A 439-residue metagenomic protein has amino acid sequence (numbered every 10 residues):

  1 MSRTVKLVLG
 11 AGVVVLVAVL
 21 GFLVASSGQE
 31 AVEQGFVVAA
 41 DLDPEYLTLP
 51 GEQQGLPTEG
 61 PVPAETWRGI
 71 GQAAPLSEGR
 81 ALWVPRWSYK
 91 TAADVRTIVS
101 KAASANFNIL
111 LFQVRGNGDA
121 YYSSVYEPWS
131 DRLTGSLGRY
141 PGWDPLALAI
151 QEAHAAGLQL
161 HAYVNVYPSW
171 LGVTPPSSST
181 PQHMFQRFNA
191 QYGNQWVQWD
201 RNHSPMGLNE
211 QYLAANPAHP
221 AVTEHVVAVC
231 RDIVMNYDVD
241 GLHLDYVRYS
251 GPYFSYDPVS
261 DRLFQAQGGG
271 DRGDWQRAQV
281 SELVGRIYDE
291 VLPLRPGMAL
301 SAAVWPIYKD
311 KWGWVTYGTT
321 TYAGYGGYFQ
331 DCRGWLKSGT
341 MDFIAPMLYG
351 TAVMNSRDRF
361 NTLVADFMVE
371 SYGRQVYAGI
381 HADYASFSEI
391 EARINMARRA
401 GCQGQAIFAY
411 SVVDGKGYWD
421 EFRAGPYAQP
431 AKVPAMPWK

Functional and structural regions predicted by a protein language model:
Q72-A81, W87-Y89, A162, Y167-D232 (+1 more regions): Active-site-adjacent "subsite" loops/lids of carbohydrate-active enzymes
S88-A105, R132-A156, H225, A278-D289: Aromatic- and glycine-enriched glycan-recognition loops and surfaces that form the carbohydrate-binding subsites
D94-A120, N236-G241, G334, S338-I344 (+1 more regions): Catalytic domains of carbohydrate-active enzymes, especially glycoside hydrolases
A105-P141: Aromatic-lined carbohydrate-binding/catalytic grooves of carbohydrate-active enzymes
F107-V114, D144-M206, H243-Y246, V284-A299: Glycine-rich, aromatic-flanked loop segments that form ligand/cofactor-binding clefts across common enzyme folds
Y122-T134, P168-L208, V247-G268, G313-Y322: Aromatic- and acidic-residue-enriched segments that line the glycan-binding/catalytic groove of carbohydrate-active
Q159-Y167, L171, H243-S250, D274-Y328 (+1 more regions): Aromatic-lined carbohydrate-recognition surfaces of secreted/lumenal glycan-active proteins
F329-S356, D366-K439: Substrate-binding cleft of secreted/luminal carbohydrate-active enzymes
